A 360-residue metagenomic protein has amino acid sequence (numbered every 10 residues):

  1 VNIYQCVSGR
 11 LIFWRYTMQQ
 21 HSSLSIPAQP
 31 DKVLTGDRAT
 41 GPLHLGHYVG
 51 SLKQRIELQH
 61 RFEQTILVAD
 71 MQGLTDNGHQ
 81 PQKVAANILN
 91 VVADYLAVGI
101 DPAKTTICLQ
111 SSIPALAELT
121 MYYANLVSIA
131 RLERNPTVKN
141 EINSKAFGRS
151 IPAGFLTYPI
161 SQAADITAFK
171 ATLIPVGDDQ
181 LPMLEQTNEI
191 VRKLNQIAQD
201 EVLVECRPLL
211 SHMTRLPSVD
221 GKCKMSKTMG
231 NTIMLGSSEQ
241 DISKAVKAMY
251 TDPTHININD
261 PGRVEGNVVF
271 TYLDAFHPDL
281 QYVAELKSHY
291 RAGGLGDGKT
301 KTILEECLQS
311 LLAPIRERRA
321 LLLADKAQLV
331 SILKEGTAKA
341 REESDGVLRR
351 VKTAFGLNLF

Functional and structural regions predicted by a protein language model:
Q19-A164, A320: N-terminal Rossmann-like or analogous alpha/beta NTP/dinucleotide-binding catalytic cores that position adenine
V92, G99, V127-R131, A171 (+2 more regions): A generic secondary-structure signal for well-formed alpha-helical elements
I129-E133, A168-P175, H277-L286, R316: Short helix-capping/linker segments at secondary-structure and domain boundaries
V138-N140, S144-L194, P217-D220: Internal, conserved structured core segments that host functional sites
P182, N188-F360: Conserved nucleotide- and phosphate/pyrophosphate-binding catalytic cores in adenylate/nucleotidyl-handling enzymes
